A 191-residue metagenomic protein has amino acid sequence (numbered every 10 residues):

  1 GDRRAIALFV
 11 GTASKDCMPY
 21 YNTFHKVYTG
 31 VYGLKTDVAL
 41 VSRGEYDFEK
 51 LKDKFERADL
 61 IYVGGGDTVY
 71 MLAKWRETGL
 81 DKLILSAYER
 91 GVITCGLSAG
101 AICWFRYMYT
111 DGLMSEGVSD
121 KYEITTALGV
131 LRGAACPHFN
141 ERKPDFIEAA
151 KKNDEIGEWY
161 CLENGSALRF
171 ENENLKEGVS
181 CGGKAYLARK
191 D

Functional and structural regions predicted by a protein language model:
G1-R4, F9-N22, K26, L60 (+1 more regions): C-terminal and late-domain segments of enzyme folds
A13, G66-V69, G100: Short glycine-rich anion-binding loops that position phosphate/pyrophosphate groups of nucleotides and phosphorylated
D16, E45, C103: Flexible, glycine-rich phosphate/dinucleotide-binding loops and adjacent beta-alpha linkers at cofactor/substrate
H25-T36: Short helix-loop-beta junction
K35-R43, C161-S166: A generic structural motif
K35-T36, T94, K184-A185: Hydrophobic anchor at the start of a short beta-strand that flanks the dinucleotide cofactor-binding loop
D37-I93: Flexible gly/pro-rich beta->alpha loop and the following alpha-helix that scaffold active-site loops
L72-K74, T78-E141: Class I SAM-dependent methyltransferase SAM-binding "motif I" and its flanking Rossmann-like core
